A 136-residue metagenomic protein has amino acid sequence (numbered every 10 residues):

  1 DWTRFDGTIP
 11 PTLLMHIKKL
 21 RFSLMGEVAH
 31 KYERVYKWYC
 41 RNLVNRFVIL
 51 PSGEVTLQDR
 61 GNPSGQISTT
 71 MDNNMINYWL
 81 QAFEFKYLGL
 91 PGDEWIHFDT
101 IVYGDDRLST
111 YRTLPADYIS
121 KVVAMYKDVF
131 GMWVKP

Functional and structural regions predicted by a protein language model:
W2-P136: Core nucleotidyl-transferase/polymerase catalytic module
